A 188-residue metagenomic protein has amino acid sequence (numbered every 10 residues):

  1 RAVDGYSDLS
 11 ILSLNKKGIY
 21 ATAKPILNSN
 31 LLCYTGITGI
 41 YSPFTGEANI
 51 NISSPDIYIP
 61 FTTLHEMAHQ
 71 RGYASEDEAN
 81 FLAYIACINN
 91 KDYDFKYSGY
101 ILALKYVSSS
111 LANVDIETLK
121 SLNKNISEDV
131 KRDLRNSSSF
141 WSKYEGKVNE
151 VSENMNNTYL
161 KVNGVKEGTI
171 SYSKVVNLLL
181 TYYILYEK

Functional and structural regions predicted by a protein language model:
R1-G46, I52, D56: Auxiliary, metal-adjacent structural segments of Zn-dependent hydrolase domains
Y6-S13, I52, R71, S75 (+7 more regions): Sec/Tat-exported extracytoplasmic proteins
N49-S53, L64-R71, Y93-D94: Second-shell loop/turn segments in exported
P55-I59, S75, K96: Secondary-structure capping and boundary motifs in well-ordered enzyme cores
F61-Y73, D77-N80, Y84: Active-site recognition of the HExxH zinc-binding catalytic motif
T62, E66, N90-Y93, G99-V107 (+1 more regions): Amphipathic, soluble alpha/beta structural segments
F81-R132: Active-site/pore-lining binding-face segments in mid-to-C-terminal subdomains
E128-K188: Pan-zinc metallopeptidase signature
